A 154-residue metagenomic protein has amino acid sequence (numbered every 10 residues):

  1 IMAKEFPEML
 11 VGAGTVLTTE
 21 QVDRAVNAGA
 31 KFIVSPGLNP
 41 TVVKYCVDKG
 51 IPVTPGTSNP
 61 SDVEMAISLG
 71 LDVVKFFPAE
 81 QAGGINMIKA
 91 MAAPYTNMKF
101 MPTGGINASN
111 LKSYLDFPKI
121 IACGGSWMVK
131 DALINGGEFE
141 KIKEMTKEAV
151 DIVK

Functional and structural regions predicted by a protein language model:
I1-N59: Glycine/small-residue-rich loop that forms an oxyanion/phosphate-binding "nest" at active or ligand-binding sites
V11-G14, I33-V34, V53-G56, V74-F76 (+2 more regions): Hydrophobic faces of well-ordered beta-strands that scaffold small-molecule active sites in alpha/beta enzyme cores
V16-T18, L38, S58, A79 (+2 more regions): Active-site beta-loop-alpha junctions enriched in small/polar residues
T18-A28, S61-L69, A92, I106-A122: Catalytic cores of alpha/beta
V22, V43, V63, I85-I88 (+2 more regions): Generic structural signal for well-ordered alpha-helices, preferentially at hydrophobic/aromatic core positions
P36-V42, K75-I85, K119-K141: Glycine-rich phosphate-binding active-site loops on the catalytic face of alpha/beta enzymes
C46-I51, A132-K154: C-terminal helical cap(s) of enzyme catalytic domains, especially alpha/beta-barrels
K49, P60-V74, G84-P94: Anionic-ligand binding region
